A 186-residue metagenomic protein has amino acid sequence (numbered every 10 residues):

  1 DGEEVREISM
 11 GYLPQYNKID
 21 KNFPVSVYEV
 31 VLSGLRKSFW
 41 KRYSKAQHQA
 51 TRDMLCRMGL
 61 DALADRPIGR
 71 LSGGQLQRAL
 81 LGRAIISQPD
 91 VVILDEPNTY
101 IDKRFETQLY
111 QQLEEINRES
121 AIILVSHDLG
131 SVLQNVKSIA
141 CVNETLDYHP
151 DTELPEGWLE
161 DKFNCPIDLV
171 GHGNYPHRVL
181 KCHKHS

Functional and structural regions predicted by a protein language model:
K45-L63: Conserved ABC ATPase "signature" region
P67-L71, Q75: Conserved ABC ATPase signature
L81-G82, L109: Hydrophobic anchor residue at the start of the ABC signature
V92-E96: Catalytic Walker B motif of ABC-type/P-loop ATPase nucleotide-binding domains
Q112-L124, D128: Conserved catalytic loops of ABC-family nucleotide-binding domains
K137-T152: H-loop (His-switch) and adjacent beta-strand-loop-beta switch element of ABC-type ATPase nucleotide-binding domains
E153-S186: ABC ATPase nucleotide-binding domains
